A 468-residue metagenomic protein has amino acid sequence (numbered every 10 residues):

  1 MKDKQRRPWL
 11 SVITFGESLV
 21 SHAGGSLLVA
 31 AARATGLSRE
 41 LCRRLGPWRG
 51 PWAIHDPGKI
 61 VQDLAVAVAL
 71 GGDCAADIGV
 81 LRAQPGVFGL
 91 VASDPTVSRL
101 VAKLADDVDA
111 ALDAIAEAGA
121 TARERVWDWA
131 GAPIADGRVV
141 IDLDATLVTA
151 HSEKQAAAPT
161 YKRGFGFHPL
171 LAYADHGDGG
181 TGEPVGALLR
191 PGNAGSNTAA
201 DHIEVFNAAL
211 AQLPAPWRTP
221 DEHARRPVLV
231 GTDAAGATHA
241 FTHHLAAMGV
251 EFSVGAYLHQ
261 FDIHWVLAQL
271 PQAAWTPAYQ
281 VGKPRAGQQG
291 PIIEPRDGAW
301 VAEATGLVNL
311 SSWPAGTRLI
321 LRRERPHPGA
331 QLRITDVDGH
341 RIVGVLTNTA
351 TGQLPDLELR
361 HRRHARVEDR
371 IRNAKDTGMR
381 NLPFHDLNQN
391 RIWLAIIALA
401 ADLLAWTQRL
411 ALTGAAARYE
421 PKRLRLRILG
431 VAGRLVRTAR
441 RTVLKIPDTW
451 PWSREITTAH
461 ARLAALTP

Functional and structural regions predicted by a protein language model:
M1-G195, A200-H223, M248, Q408 (+1 more regions): Dynamic "connector" segments at or just before major functional cores
M1-S11, E17, S253-Y257, F261-K375 (+1 more regions): An anionic, glycine-rich sequence signature occurring as long contiguous blocks
S18-L19, P51-K59, T335-D336, F384-W393 (+1 more regions): Structural motif
A31, D63-L64, A75-I78, S93 (+9 more regions): Short, conserved catalytic/metal-binding motifs centered on acidic residues
I78, Q353-I396, A400-T407: Short amphipathic alpha-helical "interface-anchor" segments enriched in bulky aromatics
T146-V148, P191-A194, A235, H259 (+8 more regions): Short, glycine-/Ser/Thr-/acidic-enriched flexible segments
T242-E251: Short, surface-exposed basic-aromatic patches at helix termini and helix-loop junctions that form
A405-G430: Conserved nucleotidyltransferase catalytic core and NTase-mimicking acidic/glycine-rich helix/loop elements in nucleic
